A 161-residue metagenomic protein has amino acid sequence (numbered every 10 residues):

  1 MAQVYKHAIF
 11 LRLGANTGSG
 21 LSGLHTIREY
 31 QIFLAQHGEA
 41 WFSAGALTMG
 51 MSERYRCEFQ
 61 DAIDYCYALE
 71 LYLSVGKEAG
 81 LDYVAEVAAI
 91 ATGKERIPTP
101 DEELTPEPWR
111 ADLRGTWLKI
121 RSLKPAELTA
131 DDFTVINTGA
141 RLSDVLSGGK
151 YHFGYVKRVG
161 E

Functional and structural regions predicted by a protein language model:
M1-Y65, D144, K150-F153, R158-E161: Compositionally biased, charged N-terminal/linker segments
G14-N16, G76, I90: Histidine- and/or cysteine-centered catalytic micro-motif in compact active-site loops
G23, D64-Y67, I97-L104: Short amphipathic alpha-helical surface micro-motifs
A46-L47, V75-E78: Short glycine-rich, polar/acidic loop-and-turn segments at beta strand-coil junctions
C66-G76: Short conserved beta-strand and strand-loop elements enriched in small hydrophobics with frequent Asp/Gly
E78-E161: Aromatic- and Lys/Arg-enriched surface recognition patch
